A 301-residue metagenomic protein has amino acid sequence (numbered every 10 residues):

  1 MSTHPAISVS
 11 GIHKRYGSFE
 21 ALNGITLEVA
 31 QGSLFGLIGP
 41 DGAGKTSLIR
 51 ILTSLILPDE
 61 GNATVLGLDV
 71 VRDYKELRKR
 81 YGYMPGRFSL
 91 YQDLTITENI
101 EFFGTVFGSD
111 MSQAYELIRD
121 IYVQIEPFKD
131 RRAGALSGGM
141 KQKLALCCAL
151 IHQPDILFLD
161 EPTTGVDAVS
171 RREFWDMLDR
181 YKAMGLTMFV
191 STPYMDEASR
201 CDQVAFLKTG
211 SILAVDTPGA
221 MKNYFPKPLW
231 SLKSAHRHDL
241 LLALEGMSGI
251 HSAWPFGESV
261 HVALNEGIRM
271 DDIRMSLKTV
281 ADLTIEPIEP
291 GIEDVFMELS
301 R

Functional and structural regions predicted by a protein language model:
H4-I7, K14-F206, A214: ABC transporter nucleotide-binding domains
I12, V204, A253, L283-I285: Generic beta-strand hydrophobic packing signal
A21, D110, E197, D239-L240 (+2 more regions): Short phosphate-engaging motifs
L68-V71, I212, A235, G267 (+1 more regions): Short, surface-exposed acidic/glycine-rich loop or hinge patches that mediate macromolecular interfaces
R78, R119, K222, F296-M297: Conserved protein kinase catalytic domain
G82, G108, V123, P226 (+2 more regions): A generic structural signal for secondary-structure junctions that act as hinges or helix/strand caps at the edges
D176-N265: ABC transporter nucleotide-binding domain
H261-R301: C-terminal coupling/interaction segments
